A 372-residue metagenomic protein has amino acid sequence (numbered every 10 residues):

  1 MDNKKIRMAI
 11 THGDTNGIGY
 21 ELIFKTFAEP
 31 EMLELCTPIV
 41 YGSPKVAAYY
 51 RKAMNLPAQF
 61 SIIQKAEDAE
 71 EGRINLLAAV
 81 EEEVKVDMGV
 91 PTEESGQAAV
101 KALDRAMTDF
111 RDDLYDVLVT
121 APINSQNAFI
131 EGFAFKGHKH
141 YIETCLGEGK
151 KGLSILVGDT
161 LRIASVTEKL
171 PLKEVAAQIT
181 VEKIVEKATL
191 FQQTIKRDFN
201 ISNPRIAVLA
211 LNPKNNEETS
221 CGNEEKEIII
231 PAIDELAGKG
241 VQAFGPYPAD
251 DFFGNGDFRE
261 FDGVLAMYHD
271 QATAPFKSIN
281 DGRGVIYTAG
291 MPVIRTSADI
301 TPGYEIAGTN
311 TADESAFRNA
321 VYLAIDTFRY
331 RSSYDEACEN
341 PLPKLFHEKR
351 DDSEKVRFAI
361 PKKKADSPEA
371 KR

Functional and structural regions predicted by a protein language model:
M1-H138, V185-M267, Q271-S278, G282-G284 (+3 more regions): Contiguous, glycine/small-aliphatic-enriched amphipathic segments in soluble metabolic enzymes
I123-Q126, T160-L161, K169-L172: Short acidic/polar capping segments at secondary-structure boundaries
H140-T144, E148-K150, L172-K196: Active-site glycine-rich loop that binds ribose-phosphate moieties when present
C145-L161, A289-E305: Short, flexible loop segments at boundaries between secondary-structure elements
P171-A176, P302-I306: Intrinsically disordered or low-complexity boundary/linker segments at protein termini and domain junctions
